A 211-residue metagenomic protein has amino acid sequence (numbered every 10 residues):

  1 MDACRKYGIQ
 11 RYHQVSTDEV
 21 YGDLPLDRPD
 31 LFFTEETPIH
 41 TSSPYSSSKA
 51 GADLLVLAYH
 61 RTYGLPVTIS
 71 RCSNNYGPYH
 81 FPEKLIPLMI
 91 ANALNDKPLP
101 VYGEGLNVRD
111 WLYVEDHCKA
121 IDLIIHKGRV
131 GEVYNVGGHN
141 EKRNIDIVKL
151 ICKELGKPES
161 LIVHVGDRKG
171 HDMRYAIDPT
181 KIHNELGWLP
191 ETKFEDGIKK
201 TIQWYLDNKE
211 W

Functional and structural regions predicted by a protein language model:
M1-N75, E115, W188, K200 (+1 more regions): N-terminal Rossmann-like NAD(P)+-binding domain of SDR-like oxidoreductases, especially those catalyzing
T17-V20, N74-H80, L106, H126 (+1 more regions): Active-site proximal helix/loop that lines the substrate pocket of Rossmann-like NAD(P)-dependent oxidoreductase domains
Y21-G22, I39, Y76-G77, L99-P100 (+2 more regions): Nucleotide phosphate-binding site architecture
D23-P25, Y79, I145-I147: Short glycine-/acidic-enriched loop or helix-start segments at secondary-structure transitions that form or flank
K49, R71-N74, Y79, R109 (+2 more regions): Short, cationic motifs built from Arg/Lys/His that form the positively charged side of catalytic pockets
G51, L55, Y59, M89 (+2 more regions): Hydrophobic alpha-helix immediately C-terminal to the catalytic Tyr-X-X-X-Lys motif of short-chain
P87, A93-W211: C-terminal substrate-binding subdomain of Rossmann-fold SDR/epimerase-dehydratase oxidoreductases
